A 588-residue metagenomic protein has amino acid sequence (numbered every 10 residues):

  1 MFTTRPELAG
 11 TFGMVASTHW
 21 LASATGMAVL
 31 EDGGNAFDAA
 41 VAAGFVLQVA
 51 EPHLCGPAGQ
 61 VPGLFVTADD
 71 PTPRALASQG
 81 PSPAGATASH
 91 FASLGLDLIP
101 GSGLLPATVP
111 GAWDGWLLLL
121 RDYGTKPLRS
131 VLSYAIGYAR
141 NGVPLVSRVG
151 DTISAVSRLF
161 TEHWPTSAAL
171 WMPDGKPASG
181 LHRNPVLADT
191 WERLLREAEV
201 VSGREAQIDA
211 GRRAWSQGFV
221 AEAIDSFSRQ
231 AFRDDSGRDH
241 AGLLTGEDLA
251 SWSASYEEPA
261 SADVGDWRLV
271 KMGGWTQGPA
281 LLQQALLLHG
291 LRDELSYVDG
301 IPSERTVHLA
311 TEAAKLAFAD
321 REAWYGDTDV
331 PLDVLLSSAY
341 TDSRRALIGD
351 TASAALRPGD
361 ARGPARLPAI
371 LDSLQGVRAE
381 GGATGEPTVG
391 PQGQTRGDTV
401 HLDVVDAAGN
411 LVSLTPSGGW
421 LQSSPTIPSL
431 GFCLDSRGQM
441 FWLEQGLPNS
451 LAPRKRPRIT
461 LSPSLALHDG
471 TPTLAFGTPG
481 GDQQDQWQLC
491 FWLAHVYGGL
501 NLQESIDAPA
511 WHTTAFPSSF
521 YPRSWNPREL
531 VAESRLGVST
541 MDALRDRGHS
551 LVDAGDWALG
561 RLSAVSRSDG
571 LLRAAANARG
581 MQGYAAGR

Functional and structural regions predicted by a protein language model:
M1-A24, A28, A36-A210, W215-L269 (+1 more regions): Noncatalytic scaffold domains of N-terminal-nucleophile
V49-A75, A231-T245, G381-E386, P391 (+6 more regions): Active-site rim segments in enzyme catalytic domains, especially the processed small/beta chain of N-terminal
A75-D122, T152-R158, V270-S296, R454-A515: N-terminal accessory/precursor segments of enzymes
N184, D225, G242, D293-S417 (+2 more regions): Internal maturation/activation junctions in enzymes
L187, W252-G290, A408-N410, P416-G431 (+1 more regions): His/Glu-based metal-binding/catalytic segments typifying zinc-dependent metallopeptidases
F318, A323, D327-D329, A408 (+3 more regions): Extended C-terminal subregions enriched in glycine
L536-R588: In a subset of proteins, long, contiguous C-terminal domains/tails are tracked
